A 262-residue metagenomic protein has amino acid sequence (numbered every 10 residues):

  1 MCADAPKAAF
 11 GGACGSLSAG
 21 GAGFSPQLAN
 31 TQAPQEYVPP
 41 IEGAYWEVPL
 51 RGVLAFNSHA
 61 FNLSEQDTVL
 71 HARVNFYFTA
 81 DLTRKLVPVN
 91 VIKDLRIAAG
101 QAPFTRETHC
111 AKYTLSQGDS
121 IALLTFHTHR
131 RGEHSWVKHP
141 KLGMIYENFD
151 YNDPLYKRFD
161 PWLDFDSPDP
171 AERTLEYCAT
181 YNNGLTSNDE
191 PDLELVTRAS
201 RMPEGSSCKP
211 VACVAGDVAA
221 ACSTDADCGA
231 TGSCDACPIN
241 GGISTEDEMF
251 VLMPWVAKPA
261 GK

Functional and structural regions predicted by a protein language model:
M1-K209, D235-K262: Beta-strand-centric surfaces of beta-sandwich/beta-rich domains
P210-C234: Secreted, cysteine-rich disulfide-bonded mini-domains of extracellular proteins
